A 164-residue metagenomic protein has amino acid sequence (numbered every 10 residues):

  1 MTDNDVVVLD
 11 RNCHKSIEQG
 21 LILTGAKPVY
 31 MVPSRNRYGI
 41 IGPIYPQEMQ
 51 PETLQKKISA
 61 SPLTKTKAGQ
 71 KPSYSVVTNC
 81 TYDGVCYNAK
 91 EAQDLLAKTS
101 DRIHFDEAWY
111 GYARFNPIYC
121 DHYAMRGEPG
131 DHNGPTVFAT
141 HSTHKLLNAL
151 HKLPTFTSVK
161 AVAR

Functional and structural regions predicted by a protein language model:
M1-R164: Conserved PLP-enzyme active-site core in the AAT-like
